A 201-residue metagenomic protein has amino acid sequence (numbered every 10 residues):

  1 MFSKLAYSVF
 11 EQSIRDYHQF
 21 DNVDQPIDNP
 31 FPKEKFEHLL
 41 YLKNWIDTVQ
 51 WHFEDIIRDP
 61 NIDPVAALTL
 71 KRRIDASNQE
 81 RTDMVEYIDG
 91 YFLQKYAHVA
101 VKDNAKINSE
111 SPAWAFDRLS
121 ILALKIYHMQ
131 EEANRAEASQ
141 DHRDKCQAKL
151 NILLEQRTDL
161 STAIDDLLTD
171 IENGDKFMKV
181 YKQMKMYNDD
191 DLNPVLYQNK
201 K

Functional and structural regions predicted by a protein language model:
M1-K201: Anionic, Ser/Thr-rich low-complexity intrinsically disordered regions
